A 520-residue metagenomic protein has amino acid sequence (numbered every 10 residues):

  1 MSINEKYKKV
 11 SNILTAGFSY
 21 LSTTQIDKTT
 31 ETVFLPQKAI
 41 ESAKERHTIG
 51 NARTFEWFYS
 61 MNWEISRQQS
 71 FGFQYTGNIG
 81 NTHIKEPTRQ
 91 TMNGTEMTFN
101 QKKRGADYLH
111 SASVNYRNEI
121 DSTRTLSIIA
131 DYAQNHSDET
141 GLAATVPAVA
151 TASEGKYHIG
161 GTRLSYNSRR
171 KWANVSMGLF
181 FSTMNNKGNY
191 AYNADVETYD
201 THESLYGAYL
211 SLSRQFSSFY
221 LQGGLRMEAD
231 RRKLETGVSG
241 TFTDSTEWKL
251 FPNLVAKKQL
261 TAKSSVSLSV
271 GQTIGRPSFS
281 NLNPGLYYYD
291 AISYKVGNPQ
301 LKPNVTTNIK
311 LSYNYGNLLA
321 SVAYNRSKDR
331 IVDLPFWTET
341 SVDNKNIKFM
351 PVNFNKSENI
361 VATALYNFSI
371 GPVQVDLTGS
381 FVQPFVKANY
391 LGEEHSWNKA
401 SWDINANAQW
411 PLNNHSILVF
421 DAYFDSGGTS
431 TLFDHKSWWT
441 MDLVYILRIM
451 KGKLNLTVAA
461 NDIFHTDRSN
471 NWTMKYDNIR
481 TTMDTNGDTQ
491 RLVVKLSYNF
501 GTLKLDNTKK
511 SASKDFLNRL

Functional and structural regions predicted by a protein language model:
S2-S22, A39-K85, R104, Y108-A112 (+3 more regions): Transmembrane beta-barrel wall of Gram-negative outer-membrane proteins
Y7, F18-S22, G77-H83, Y132-H136 (+14 more regions): Transmembrane beta-strands of outer-membrane beta-barrel pores
Q25-A39, I84-N93, D138-P147, K187-D195 (+8 more regions): Outer-membrane beta-barrel translocator domains and adjoining extracellular loop/strand segments of Gram-negative
H47-R53, K102-Y108, H136, A148-H158 (+8 more regions): Replace "Gram-negative outer membrane beta-barrel proteins" with "bacterial and organellar outer membrane beta-barrel
T54-T82, K102-G237, T243, Q259 (+4 more regions): Face-selective signature of the C-terminal outer-membrane beta-barrel domain
I159-R163, L205-G207, K302, L319-T378 (+1 more regions): Outer membrane beta-barrel strand-and-loop segments of large Gram-negative receptors, especially TonB-dependent
T201, I274-K328, I347-V361, M483-Q490: Outer-membrane beta-barrel signature, preferentially recognizing the C-terminal barrel domain of Gram-negative
I449-L520: C-terminal beta-signal and adjacent terminal beta-strands/loops of Gram-negative outer-membrane beta-barrel proteins
